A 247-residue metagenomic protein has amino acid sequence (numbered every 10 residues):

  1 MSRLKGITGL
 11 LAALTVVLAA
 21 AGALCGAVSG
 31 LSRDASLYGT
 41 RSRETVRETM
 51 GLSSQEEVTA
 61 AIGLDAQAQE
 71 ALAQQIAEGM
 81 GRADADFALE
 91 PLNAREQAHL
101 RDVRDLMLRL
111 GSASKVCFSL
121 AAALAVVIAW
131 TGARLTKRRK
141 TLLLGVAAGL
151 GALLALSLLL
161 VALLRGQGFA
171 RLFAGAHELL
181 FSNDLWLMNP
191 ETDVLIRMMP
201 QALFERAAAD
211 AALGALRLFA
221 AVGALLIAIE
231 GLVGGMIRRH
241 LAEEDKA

Functional and structural regions predicted by a protein language model:
M1-L37: Hydrophobic secretory-pathway targeting helix
S2-A13, F118-F169, G223-A247: Juxtamembrane interface at the cytosolic side of transmembrane helices
L24-Q67: Aromatic-rich transmembrane-lumenal/periplasmic boundary elements in polytopic membrane proteins
S53-L64, F87-R95, A152-F169: Hydrophobic alpha-helical transmembrane segments
T59-G81: Short, non-transmembrane cytosolic segments of multipass membrane proteins
A73-C117, Q201-L216: Individual transmembrane alpha-helix segments
G166-V194: Juxtamembrane non-transmembrane "cap" segments at the membrane-aqueous interface of multi-pass membrane proteins
D184-L241: Terminal transmembrane helical module of multi-pass membrane proteins
